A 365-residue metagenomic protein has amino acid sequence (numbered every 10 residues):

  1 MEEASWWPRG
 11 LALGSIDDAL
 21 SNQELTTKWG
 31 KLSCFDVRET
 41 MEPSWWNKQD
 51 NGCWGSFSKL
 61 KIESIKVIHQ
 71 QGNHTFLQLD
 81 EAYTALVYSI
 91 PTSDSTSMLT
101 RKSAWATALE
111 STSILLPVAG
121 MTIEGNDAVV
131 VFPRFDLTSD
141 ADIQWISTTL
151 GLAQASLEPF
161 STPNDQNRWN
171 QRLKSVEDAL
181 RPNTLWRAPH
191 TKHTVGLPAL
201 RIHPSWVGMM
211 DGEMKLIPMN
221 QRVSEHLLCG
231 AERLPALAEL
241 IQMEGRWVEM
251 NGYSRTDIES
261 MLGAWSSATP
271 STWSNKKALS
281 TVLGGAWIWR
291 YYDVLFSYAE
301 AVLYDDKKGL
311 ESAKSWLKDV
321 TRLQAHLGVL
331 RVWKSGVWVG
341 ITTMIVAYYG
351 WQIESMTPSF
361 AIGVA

Functional and structural regions predicted by a protein language model:
E3-L185, L227-S254: Conserved ATP-binding subdomain of kinase catalytic cores across diverse folds
S113, V130, G196, K215-I217: Protein kinase-like catalytic core scaffold
H190-M209: Catalytic-loop of the protein kinase fold
I217-V223: Activation of the activation-loop gatekeeper triad in protein kinase-fold domains
S224-W273, Y291-G309: Active-site activation/catalytic loop segments of kinase-like enzymes and analogous catalytic loops in related
S274-R290: All-alpha amphipathic helical-bundle segments outside canonical DNA-binding/catalytic cores that form hydrophobic
K318-I341: Cytosolic-side membrane-insertion boundary helix
Y349-A365: Juxtamembrane boundary at the C-terminal end of a transmembrane helix
